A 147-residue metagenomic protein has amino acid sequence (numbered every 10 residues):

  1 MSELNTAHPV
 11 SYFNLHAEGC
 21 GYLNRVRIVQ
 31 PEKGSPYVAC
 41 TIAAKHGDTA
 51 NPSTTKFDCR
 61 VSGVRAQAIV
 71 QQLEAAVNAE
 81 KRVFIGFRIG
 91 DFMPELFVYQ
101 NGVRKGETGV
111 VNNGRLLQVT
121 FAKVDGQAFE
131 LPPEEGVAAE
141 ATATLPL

Functional and structural regions predicted by a protein language model:
M1-L147: Single-stranded nucleic acid-binding surfaces, predominantly the OB-fold ssDNA-binding core
